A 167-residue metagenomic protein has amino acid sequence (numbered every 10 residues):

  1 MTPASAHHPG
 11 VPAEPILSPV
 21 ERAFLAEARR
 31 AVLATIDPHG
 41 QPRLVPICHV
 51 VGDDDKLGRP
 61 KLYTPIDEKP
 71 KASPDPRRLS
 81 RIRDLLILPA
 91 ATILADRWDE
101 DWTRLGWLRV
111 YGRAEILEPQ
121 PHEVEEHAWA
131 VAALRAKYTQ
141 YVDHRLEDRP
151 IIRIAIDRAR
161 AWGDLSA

Functional and structural regions predicted by a protein language model:
T2-I16, P76, R97-A167: Charged, gly/pro-rich active-site loop segments
V11-E14, S18-V32: Aromatic-glycine hotspot motif
L25-D37, A90-A95: A short, Trp-centered hydrophobic/proline-enriched beta-strand micro-motif
A26-A28, L44, L57-K61, R77-S80 (+3 more regions): Short connector loops at helix/strand junctions that flank enzyme active sites, especially segments positioning acidic
R30-G52: Active-site and channel-lining beta-strand-loop segments that bind or position nucleotide-derived/phosphorylated
T35, I66, A155-R158: Short, structured patches in soluble enzyme cores that scaffold and shape functional sites
V50-W98: A short mixed-secondary-structure module that forms the rim of ligand-binding clefts
